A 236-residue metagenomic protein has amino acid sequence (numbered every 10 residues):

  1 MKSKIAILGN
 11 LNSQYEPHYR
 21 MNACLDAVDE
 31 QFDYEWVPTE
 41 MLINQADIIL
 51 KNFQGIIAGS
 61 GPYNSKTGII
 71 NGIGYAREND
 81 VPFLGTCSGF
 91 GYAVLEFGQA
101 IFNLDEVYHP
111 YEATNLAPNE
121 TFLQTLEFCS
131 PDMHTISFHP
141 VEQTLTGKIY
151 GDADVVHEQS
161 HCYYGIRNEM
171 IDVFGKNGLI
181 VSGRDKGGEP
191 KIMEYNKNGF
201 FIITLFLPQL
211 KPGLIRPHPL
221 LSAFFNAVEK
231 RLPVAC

Functional and structural regions predicted by a protein language model:
M1-N198, L205-C236: N-terminal beta1-alpha1 cap of cysteine-dependent amidohydrolase-like domains
